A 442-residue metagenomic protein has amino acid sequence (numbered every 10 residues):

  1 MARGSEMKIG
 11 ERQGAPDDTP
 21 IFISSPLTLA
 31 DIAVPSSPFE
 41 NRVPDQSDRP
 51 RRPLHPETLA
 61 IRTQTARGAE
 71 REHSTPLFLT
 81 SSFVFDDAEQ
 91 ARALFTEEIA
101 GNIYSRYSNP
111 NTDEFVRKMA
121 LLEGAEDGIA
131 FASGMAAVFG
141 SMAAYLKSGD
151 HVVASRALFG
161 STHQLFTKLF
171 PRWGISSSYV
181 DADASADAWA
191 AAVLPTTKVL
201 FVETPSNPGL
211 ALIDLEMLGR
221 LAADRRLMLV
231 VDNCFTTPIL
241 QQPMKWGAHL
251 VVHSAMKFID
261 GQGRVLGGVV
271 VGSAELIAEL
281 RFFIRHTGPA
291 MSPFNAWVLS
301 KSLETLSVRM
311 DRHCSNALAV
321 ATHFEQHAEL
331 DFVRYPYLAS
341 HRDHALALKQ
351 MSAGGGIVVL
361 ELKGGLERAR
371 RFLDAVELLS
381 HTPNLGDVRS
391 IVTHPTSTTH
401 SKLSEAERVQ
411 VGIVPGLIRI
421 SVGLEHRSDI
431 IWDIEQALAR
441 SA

Functional and structural regions predicted by a protein language model:
R3-E6, F22-I23, L27-R42, T167-K168 (+4 more regions): PLP-dependent enzyme catalytic core of the Aspartate aminotransferase-like
D31-N109, R117: N-terminal "arm"/small-domain region of PLP-dependent enzymes with the aminotransferase-like
I32-N41, S47-R51, A60-A66, D127-H327: Conserved PLP-enzyme active-site core in the AAT-like
T65, L79-F85, F235, K257 (+7 more regions): Glycine-rich beta-alpha junction loops
D87-A136, S161-L169: Conserved N-terminal alpha-helix of the aminotransferase class I/II PLP-enzyme fold
L122, F324-A328, V376: Acidic-histidine catalytic/liganding microenvironments
G288-P289, V376-G386, A437-A442: A common structural junction motif
F332-I418, V422, I430-W432: Conserved C-terminal alpha-helix-loop-beta "cap" of PLP-dependent enzymes that closes/shapes the active-site mouth
